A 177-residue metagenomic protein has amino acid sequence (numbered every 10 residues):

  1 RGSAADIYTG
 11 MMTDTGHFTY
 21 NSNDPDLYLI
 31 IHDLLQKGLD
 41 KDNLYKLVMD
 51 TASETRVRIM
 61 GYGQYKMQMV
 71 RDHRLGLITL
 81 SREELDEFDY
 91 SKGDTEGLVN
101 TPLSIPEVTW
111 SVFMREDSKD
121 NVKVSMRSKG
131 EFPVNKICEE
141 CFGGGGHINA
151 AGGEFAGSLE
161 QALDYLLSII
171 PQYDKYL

Functional and structural regions predicted by a protein language model:
R1-I7: Proline/glycine-rich low-complexity loops and linkers
I7-Y8, T13-C141, G146-L177: Hydrophobic helix-and-loop "lid/oligomerization" segment in the mid-to-C-terminal part of catalytic domains
